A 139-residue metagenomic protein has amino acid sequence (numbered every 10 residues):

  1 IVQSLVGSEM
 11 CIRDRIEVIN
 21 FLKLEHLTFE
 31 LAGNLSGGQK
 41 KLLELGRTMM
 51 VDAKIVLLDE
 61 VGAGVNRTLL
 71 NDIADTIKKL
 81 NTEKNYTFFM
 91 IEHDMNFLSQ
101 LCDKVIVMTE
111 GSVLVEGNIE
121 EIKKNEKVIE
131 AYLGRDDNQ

Functional and structural regions predicted by a protein language model:
I1-G7, I12: Single conserved hydrophobic/aromatic residue that forms the stacking wall/gate of nucleotide- or nucleobase-binding
V18-G33: Conserved ABC nucleotide-binding domain
V56-D59: Catalytic Walker B motif of ABC-type/P-loop ATPase nucleotide-binding domains
N71-E83: Helical segment within the ABC ATPase nucleotide-binding domain
E92-H93: H-loop/switch region of ABC-family ATPase nucleotide-binding domains
L98-Q100: A short, surface-exposed alpha-helical micro-motif characterized by mixed small hydrophobic and charged/polar residues
